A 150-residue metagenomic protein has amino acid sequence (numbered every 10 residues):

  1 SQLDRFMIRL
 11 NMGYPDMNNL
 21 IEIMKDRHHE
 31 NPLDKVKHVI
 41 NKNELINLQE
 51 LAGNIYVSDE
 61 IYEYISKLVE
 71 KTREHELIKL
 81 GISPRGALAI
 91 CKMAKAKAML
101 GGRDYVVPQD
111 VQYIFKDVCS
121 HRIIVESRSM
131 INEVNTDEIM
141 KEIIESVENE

Functional and structural regions predicted by a protein language model:
S1-G53, D59-K67: Conserved AAA+ ATPase core "coupling" helix
M12, G53-V57, S127, I131 (+1 more regions): A general boundary/transition motif marking the beginning of the first structured unit of a protein
D16, I40-N41, S58, S83 (+2 more regions): Helix N-cap and loop-to-helix transition residues
T72-E150: C-terminal engagement/docking regions of AAA+ P-loop ATPases
